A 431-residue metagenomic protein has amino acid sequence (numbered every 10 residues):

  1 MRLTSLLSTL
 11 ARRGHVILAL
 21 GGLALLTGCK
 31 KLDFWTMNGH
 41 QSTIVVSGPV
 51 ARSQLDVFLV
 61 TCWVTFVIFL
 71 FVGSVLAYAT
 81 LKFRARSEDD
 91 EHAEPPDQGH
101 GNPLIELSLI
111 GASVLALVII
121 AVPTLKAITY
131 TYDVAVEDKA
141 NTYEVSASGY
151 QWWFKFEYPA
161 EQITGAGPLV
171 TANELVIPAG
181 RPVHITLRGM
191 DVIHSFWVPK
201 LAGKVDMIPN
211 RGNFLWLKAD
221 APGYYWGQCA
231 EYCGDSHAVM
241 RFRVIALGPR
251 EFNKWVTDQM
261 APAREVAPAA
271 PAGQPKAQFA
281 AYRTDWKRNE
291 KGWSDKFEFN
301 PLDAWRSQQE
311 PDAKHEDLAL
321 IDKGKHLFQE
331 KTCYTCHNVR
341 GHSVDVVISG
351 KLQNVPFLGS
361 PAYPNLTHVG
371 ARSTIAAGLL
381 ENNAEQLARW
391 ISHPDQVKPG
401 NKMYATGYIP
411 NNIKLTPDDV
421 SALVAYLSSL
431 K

Functional and structural regions predicted by a protein language model:
M1-L32: N-terminal secretory/membrane targeting signals
L3-R13, V50-F71, L104-G111: Membrane-entry segments of alpha-helical transmembrane domains in multi-pass membrane proteins
T27-G28, V67-R86: Alpha-helical transmembrane segments
K30-L59, T80-S360, G378-H393, V397-P399 (+1 more regions): Non-transmembrane, membrane-proximal soluble domains of secreted or membrane proteins
A371: Flexible, solvent-exposed loop/hinge segments that line or gate ligand/substrate-binding clefts
